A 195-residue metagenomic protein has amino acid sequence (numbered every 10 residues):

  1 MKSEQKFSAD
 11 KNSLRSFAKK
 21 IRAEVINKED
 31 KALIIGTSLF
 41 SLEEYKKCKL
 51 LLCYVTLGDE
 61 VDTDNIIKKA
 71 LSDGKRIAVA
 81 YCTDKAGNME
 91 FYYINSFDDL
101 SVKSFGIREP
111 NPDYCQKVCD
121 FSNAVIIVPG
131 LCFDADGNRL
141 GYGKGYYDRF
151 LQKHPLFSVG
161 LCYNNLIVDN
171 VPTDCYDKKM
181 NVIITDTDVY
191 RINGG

Functional and structural regions predicted by a protein language model:
M1-A9, S13, K20-E24, F121-I126 (+2 more regions): Surface-exposed, charge/polar-rich loops and edge strands
K2-F121: N-terminal active-site beta-alpha-beta segment that forms phosphate/nucleotide-binding and substrate-recognition loops
A18, C53, I77, I127 (+2 more regions): A residue-level signal for conserved active-site and pocket-lining positions in enzyme catalytic cores
E43, L52, K144-G145, D188: Intrinsically disordered, low-complexity segments enriched in small/polar residues
D59, V102, I107-E109, F133-A135 (+4 more regions): Generic structural "secondary-structure junction" signal
I67-K68, G141-Y146: Charged helix-capping and loop-helix junction motifs
A80, Y142, L161: Replace "coordinates the UDP/GDP/TDP-sugar" with "coordinates nucleotide-activated sugar donors
P129-L131: Active-site/ligand-binding-proximal alpha/beta "capping" segment
